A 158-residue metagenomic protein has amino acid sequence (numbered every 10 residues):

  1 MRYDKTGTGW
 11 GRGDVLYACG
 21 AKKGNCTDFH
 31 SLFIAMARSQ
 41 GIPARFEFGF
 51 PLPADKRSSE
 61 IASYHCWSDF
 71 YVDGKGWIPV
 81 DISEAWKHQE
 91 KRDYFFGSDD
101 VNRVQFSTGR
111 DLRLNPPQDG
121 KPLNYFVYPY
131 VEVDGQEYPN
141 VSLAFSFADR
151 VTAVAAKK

Functional and structural regions predicted by a protein language model:
M1-G24, P139-K157: Secondary-structure boundary elements
Y3, Y17, Y64, Y71 (+3 more regions): Sequence-level detector for tyrosine residue identity
S31-D119: Hydrophobic/aromatic-rich core segments of domains that either
G74-I78, F106-K158: N-terminal accessory/pre-domain segments preceding catalytic cores
